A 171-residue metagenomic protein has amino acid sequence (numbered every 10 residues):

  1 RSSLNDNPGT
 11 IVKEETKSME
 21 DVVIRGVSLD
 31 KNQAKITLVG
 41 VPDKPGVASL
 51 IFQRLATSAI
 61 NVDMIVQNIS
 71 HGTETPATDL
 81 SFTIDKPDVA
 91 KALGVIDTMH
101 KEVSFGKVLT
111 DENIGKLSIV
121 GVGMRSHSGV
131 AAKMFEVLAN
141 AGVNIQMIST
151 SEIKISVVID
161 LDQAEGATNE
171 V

Functional and structural regions predicted by a protein language model:
R1-E170: C-terminal catalytic "cap/lid" subdomain
